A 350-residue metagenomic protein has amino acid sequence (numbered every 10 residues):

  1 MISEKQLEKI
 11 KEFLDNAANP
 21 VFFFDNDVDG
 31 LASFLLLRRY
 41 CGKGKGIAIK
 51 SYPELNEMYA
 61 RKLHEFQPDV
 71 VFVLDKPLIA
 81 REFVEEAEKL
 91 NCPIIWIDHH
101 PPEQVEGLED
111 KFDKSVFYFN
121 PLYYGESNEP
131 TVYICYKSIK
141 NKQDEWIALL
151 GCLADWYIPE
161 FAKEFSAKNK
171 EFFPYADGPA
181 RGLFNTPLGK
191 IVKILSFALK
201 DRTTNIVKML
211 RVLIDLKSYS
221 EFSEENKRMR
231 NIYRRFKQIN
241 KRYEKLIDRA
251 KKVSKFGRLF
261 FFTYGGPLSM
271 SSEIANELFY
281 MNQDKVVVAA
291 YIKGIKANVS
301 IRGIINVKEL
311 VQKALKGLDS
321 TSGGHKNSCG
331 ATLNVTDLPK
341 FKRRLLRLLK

Functional and structural regions predicted by a protein language model:
M1-K190, K241-E244, S254-F261, S269-K350: Replace "Mg2+/Mn2+-dependent" with "divalent metal-dependent
E160-L246: Accessory alpha-helical/coil subdomains and C-terminal extensions that flank or cap enzyme catalytic cores
R228-I232, F256-Y264: Short, flexible active-site loops
R249-K251: Short, flexible segments with low predicted structural confidence
